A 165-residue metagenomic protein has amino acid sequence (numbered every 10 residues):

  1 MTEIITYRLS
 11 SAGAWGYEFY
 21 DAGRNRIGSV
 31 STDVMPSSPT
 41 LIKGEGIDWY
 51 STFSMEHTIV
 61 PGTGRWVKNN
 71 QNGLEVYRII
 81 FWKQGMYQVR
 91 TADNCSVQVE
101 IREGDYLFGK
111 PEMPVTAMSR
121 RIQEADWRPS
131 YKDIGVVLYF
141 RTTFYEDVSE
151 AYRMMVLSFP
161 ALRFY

Functional and structural regions predicted by a protein language model:
M1-P39, L74-E75, W82-Y165: Low-complexity or membrane-interfacial segments used for flexible interactions
S37-W66: Short, well-structured hydrophobic secondary-structure segments
E56-V76, I80-R90: Aromatic-patch recognition
